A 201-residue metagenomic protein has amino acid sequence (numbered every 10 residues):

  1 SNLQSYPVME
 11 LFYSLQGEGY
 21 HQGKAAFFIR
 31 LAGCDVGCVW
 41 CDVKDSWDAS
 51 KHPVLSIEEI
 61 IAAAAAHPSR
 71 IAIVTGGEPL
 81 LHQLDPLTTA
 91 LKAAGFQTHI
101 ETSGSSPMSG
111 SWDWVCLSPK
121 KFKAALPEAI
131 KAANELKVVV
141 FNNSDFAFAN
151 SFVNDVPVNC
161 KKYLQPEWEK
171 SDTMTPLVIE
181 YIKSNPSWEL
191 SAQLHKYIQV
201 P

Functional and structural regions predicted by a protein language model:
S1-A25, I179: Short, Lys/Arg-rich amphipathic segments at extreme N-termini
N2-L3, D35-C38, A63, K123-L126 (+1 more regions): Short amphipathic alpha-helical segments, especially helix-boundary/capping motifs
Y6-L11, A25-A26, A32, G37-W112: Conserved Radical SAM active-site core
E10-Y13, E18-G19, D45, E128 (+1 more regions): Flexible, active-site-adjacent loop/turn segments at secondary-structure boundaries
L11-Q16, D42, I73, K131 (+2 more regions): Generic, low-specificity signal for short hydrophobic/alpha-helical stretches with a mild N-terminal bias, encompassing
L15-E18, Q22, C38, D48 (+4 more regions): A broad, structure-centric signal for solvent-exposed, well-ordered loop/edge residues that line or flank functional
L80-P201: Conserved AdoMet/S-adenosylmethionine-binding subsite of the radical SAM
